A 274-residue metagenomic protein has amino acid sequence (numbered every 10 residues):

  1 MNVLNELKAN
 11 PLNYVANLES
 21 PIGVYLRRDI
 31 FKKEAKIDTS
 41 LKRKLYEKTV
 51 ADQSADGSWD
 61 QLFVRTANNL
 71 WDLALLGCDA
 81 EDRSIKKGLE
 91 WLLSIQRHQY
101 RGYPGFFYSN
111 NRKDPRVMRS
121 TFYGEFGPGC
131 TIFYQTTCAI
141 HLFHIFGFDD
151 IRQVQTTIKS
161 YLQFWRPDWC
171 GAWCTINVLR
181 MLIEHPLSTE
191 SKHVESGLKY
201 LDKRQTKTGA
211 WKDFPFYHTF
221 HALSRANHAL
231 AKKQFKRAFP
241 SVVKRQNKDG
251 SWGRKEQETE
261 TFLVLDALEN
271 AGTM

Functional and structural regions predicted by a protein language model:
M1-M274: Preference for long, amphipathic alpha-helical scaffolds in soluble/luminal domains and all-alpha bundles
